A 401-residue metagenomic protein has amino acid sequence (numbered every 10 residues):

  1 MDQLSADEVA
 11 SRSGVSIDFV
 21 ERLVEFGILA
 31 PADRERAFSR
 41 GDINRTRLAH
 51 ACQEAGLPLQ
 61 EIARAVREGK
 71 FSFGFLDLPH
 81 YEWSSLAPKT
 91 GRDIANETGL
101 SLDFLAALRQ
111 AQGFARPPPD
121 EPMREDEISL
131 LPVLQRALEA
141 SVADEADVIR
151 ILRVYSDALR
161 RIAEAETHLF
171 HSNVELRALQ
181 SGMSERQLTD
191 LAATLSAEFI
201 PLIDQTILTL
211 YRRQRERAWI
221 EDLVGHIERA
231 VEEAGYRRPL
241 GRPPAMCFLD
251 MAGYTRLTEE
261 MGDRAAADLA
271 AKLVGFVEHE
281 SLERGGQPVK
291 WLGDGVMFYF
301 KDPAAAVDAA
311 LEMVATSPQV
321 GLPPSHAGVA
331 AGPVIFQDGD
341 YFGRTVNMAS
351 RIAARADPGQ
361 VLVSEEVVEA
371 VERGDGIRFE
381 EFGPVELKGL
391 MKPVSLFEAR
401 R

Functional and structural regions predicted by a protein language model:
M1-E232: Arg/Lys-rich, alpha-helical DNA-contact motif
L108, V277, G293, V329 (+2 more regions): Residue-level signature of catalytic and energy-coupling elements of molecular machines, predominantly ATP/GTP-dependent
A230-A309, T316: Catalytic NTP-binding/metal-coordinating core of nucleotidyl cyclase/transferase enzymes
Y254, A306, V334, V367-V368: A generic structural signal for short hydrophobic patches within well-formed alpha-helices
E280-D308, T316-M348, L362, V394-S395: Catalytic core of nucleotidyl cyclases, primarily class III adenylyl/guanylyl cyclases
L311, S350-R351, E369: Active-site phosphate/pyrophosphate- and oxyanion-stabilizing loops and adjacent acidic/basic residues in soluble
G359-R401: Cytosolic regulatory/linker segments at or just downstream of nucleotide-handling modules in signal-transduction
